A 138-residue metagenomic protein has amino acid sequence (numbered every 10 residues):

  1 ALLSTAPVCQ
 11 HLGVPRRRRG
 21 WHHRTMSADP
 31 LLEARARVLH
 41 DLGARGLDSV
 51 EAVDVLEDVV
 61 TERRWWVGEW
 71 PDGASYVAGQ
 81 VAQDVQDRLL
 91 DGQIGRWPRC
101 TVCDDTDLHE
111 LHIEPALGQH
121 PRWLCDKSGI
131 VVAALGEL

Functional and structural regions predicted by a protein language model:
L2, R37, D41, D84 (+1 more regions): Residues that form generic nucleotide/phosphate-binding pockets
L2-L3, L12: Leucine-biased recognition of intrinsically disordered, low-complexity hydrophobic segments
P15-Y76: N-terminal alpha-helical interaction blocks
D72-L138: Cys/His-clustered metal-coordination modules, chiefly Zn-binding fingers
